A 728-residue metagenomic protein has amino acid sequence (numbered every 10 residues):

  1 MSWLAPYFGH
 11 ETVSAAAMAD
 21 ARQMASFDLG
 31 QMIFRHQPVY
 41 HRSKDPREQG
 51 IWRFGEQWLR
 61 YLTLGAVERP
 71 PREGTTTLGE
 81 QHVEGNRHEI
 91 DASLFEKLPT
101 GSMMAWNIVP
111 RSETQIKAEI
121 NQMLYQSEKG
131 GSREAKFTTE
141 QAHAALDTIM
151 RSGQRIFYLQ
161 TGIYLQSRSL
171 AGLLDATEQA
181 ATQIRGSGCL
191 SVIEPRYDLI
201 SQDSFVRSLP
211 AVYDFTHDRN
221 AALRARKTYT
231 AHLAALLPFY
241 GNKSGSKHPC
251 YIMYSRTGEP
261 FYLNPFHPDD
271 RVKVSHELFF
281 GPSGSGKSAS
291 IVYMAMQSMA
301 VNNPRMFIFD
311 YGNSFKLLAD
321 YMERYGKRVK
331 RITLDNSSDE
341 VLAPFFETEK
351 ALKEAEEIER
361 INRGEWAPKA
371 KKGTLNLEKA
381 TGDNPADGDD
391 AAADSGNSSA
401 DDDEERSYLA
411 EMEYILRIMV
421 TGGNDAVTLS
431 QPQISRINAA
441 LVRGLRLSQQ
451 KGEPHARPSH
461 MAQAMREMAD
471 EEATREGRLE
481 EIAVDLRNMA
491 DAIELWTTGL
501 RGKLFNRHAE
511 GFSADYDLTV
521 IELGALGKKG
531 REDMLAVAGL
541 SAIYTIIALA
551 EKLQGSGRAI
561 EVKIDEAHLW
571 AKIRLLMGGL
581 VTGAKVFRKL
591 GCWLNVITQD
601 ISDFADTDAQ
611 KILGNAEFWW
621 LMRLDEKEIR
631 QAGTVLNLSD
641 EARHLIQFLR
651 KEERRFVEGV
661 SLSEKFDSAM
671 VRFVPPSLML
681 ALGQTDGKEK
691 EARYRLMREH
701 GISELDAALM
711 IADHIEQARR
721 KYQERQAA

Functional and structural regions predicted by a protein language model:
M1-T230, L237: Extended, folded cores of ATP/NTP-driven motor/assembly subunits in large transport and secretion machines
L94-E96, Q202-F261, H267, K316-R328 (+4 more regions): P-loop NTPase motor domains
W106-I108, S187-D203, I308, K330-D339 (+2 more regions): A generic structural motif
S152-L165, K273, L278, Y516-E522 (+1 more regions): Glycine-rich, often proline-containing surface loops adjacent to acidic residues and nearby aromatics that form
P249-T257, F266-P282, M294, T428-R466 (+1 more regions): Charge-patterned, long linear interaction tracts outside catalytic cores
E259, P265-S285, S290-Q297, M306-F309 (+4 more regions): Conserved P-loop NTPase motor cores
R487-R507, A567, K627, L638-L645 (+4 more regions): Extended alpha-helical interface modules used as scaffolds for assembling large macromolecular complexes
D640-Y694: Conserved P-loop NTPase
